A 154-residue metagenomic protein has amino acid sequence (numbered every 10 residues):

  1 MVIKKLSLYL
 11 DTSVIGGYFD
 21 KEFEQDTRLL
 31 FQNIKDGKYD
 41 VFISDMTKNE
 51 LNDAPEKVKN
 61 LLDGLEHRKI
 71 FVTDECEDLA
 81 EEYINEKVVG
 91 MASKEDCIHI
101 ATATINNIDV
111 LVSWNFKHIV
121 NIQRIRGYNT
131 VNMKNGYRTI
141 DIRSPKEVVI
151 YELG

Functional and structural regions predicted by a protein language model:
M1-I43, N49-L61, I70, N85-G90 (+2 more regions): Short, well-structured N-terminal submotif of metal-dependent ribonuclease cores
M1-K5, S13, K21, K48 (+1 more regions): Acidic, PIN/NYN-like endoribonuclease modules and their adjacent C-terminal/linker elements
I34-K35, D96-I98, T130, R138-T139: Short, charged/polar low-complexity linear motifs in solvent-exposed/disordered segments
S44, V72-T73, R143-P145: Conserved beta-strand termini and adjacent loop/short-helix elements that scaffold enzyme active sites in alpha/beta
R68-G127, V149: Active-site neighborhoods of divalent-metal-dependent phosphate/nucleic-acid chemistry enzymes
